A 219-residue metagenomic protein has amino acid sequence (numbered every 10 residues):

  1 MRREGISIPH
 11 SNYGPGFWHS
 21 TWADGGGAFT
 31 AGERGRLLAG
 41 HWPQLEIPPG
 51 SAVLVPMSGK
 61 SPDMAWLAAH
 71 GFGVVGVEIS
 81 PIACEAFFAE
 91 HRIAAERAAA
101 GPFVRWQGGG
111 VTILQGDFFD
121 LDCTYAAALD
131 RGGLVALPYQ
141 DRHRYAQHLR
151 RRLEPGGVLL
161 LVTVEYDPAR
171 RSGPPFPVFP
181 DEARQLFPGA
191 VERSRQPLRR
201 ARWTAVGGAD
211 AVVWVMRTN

Functional and structural regions predicted by a protein language model:
R2-I47, K60-D63, G76-D122, A146-H148 (+1 more regions): Class I (Rossmann-like) S-adenosyl-L-methionine-dependent methyltransferase catalytic domain, capturing the SAM-binding
A28-G32, V53, P138: Short, flexible loop segments at the rims of nucleotide/cofactor-binding pockets, characterized by
P48-G59, A68, G73-V75: Conserved class I S-adenosyl-L-methionine
P49-A52, A136, R170-R171: Short, contiguous strand/loop micro-motifs
A128-L129: Hydrophobic beta-strand segment of the Class I
G133: Hydrophobic adenine-recognition pocket in adenosine-nucleotide-binding enzymes
A136-H148: A short, conserved alpha-helix within the catalytic core of class I
